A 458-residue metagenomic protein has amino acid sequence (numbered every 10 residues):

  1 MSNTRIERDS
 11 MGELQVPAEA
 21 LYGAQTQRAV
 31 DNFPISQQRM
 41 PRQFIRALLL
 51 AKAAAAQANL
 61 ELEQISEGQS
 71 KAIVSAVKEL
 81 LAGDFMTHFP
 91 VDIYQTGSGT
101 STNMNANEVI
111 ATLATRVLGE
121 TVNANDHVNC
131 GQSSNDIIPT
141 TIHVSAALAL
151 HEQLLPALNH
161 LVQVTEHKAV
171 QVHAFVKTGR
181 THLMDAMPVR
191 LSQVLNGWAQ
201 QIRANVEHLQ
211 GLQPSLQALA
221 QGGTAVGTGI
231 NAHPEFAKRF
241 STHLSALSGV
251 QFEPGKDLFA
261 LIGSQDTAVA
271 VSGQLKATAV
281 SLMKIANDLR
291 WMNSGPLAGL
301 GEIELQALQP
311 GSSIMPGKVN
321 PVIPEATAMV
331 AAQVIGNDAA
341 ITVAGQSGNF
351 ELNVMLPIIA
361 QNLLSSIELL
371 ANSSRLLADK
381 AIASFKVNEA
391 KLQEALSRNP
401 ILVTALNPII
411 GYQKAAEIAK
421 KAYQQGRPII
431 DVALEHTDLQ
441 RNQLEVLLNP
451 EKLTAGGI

Functional and structural regions predicted by a protein language model:
M1-I458: Conserved, well-structured ligand/cofactor-binding cores
